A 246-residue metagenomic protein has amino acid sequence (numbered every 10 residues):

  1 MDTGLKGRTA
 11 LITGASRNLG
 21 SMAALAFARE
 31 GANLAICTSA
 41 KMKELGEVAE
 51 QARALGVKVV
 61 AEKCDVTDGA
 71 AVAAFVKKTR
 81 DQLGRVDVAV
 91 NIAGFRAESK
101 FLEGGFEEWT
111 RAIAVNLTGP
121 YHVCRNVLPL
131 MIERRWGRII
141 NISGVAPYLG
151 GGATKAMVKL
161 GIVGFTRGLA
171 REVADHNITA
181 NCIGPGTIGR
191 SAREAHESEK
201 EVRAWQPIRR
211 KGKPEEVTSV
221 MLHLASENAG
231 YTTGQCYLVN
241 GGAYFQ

Functional and structural regions predicted by a protein language model:
S16-N18: Conserved glycine-rich cofactor-binding loop
A32-E47: Conserved glycine-rich Rossmann-like NAD(P)H-binding loop of the short-chain dehydrogenase/reductase
M42, K63-F75, F106, E215-E216: The beta1-alpha1 cofactor-binding region of Rossmann-like NAD(H)/NADP(H)-dependent oxidoreductases
K100-F101, G105-I113, V202: Substrate-binding pocket helix/loop in short-chain dehydrogenase/reductase
P129, R171-D175, G230: Alpha-helical segment proximal to the catalytic Tyr-Lys
R138-G161, T166-D175, T187: Catalytic loop of short-chain dehydrogenase/reductase
A174, T179, T232-G234, N240: Short, small/polar-rich loop/turn modules that mediate ligand/substrate recognition or access, typified
